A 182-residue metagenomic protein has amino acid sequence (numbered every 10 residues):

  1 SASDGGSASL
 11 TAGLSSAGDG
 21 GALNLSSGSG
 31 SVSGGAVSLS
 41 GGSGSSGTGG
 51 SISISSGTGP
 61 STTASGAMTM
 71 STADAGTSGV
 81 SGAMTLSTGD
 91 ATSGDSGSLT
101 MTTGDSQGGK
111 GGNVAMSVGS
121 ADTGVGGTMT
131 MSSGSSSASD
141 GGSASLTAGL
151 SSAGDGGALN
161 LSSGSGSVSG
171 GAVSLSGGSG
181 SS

Functional and structural regions predicted by a protein language model:
S1-S182: Surface-exposed, glycine- and small/polar-enriched segments that build interaction surfaces at terminal
